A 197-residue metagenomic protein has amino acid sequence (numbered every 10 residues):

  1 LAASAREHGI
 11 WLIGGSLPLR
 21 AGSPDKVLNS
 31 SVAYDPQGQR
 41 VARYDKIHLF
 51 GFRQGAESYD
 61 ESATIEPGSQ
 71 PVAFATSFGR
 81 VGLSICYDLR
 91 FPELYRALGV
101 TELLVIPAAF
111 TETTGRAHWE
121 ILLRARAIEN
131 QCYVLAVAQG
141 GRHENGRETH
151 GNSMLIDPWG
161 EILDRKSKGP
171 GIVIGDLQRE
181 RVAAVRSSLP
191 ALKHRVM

Functional and structural regions predicted by a protein language model:
L1-I13, R80, L89-V173: CN hydrolase (nitrilase-like) catalytic-core segments centered on the catalytic cysteine and neighboring Lys/Glu
A3, G22-G99, E112-I121, A184 (+1 more regions): Active-site catalytic loop in hydrolytic enzyme cores
L12-L17, G51-S58, V134-A138: Short Pro/Gly-enriched beta-strand edge/turn motifs at strand-loop
G14, S30-A33, V72-F74, S153-L155 (+1 more regions): Short beta-strand scaffold segments in enzyme catalytic cores
L19-G22, R142: Short glycine/acidic-enriched loop and turn motifs that connect beta-strands
N145, V182-M197: A conserved C-terminal secondary-structure "cap"
